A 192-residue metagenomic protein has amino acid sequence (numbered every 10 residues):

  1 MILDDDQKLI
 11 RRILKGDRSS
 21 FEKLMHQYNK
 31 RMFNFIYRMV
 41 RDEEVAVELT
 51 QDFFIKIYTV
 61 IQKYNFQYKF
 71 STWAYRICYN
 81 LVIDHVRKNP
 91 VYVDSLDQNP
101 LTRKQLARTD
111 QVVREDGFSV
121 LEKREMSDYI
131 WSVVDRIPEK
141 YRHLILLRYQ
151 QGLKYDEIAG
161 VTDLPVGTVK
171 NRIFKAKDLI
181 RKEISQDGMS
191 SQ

Functional and structural regions predicted by a protein language model:
M1-R31, F118, D135, K182 (+1 more regions): N-terminal module of bacterial RNA polymerase sigma factors
I2-L3, Y92-K123, S127: Internal acidic/polar
L14-K15, F54-K69: Sigma70-family region 2
L14-K23, F33-D52, V161, V166 (+1 more regions): Short, charged helix-capping/linker segments at alpha-helix termini
M25-E43, V60, V134, E183-Q186: Amphipathic, Lys/Arg- and hydrophobic-enriched alpha-helical face
N34, E48-I55, Y68-N80: Structural recognition of an alpha-helix C-terminal capping motif at a helix-to-coil junction
Q62-F66, R76-D97, K175: Arg/Lys-rich amphipathic alpha helix in sigma70-family domain 2
I83, I130, Y141, L147-Q150 (+2 more regions): DNA-recognition helix of helix-turn-helix
